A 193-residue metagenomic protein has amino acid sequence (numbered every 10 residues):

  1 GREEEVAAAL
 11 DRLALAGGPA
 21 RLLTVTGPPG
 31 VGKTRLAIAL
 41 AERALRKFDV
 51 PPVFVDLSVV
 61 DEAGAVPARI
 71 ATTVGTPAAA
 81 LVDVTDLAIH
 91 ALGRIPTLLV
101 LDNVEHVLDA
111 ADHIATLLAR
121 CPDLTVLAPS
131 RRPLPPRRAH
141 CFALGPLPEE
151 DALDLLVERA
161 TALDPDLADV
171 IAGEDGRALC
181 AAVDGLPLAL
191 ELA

Functional and structural regions predicted by a protein language model:
G1-L108, A115, P122-L127, L156 (+1 more regions): Walker A/P-loop phosphate-binding element recognition
E4, G64-T72, H113, L118-A178 (+2 more regions): Alpha-helical sensor/transducer elements of the RecA-like P-loop NTPase core
A9, L192-A193: Short hydrophobic alpha-helical segments that form membrane-spanning helices or hydrophobic packing faces of helical
V55-S58, G145, A181: Surface-exposed loop and edge beta-strand positions of immunoglobulin-like domains
